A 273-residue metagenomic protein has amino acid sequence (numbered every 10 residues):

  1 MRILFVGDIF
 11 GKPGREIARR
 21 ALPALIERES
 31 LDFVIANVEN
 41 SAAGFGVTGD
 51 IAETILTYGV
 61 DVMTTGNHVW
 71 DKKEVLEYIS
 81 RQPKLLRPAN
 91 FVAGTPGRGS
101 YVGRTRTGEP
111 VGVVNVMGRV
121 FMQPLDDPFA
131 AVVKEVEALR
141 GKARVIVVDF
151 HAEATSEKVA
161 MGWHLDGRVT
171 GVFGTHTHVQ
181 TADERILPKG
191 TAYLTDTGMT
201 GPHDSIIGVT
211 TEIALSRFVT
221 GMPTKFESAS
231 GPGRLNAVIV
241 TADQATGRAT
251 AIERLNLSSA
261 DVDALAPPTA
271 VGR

Functional and structural regions predicted by a protein language model:
M1-R273: Acidic, metal/ion-coordinating pockets
